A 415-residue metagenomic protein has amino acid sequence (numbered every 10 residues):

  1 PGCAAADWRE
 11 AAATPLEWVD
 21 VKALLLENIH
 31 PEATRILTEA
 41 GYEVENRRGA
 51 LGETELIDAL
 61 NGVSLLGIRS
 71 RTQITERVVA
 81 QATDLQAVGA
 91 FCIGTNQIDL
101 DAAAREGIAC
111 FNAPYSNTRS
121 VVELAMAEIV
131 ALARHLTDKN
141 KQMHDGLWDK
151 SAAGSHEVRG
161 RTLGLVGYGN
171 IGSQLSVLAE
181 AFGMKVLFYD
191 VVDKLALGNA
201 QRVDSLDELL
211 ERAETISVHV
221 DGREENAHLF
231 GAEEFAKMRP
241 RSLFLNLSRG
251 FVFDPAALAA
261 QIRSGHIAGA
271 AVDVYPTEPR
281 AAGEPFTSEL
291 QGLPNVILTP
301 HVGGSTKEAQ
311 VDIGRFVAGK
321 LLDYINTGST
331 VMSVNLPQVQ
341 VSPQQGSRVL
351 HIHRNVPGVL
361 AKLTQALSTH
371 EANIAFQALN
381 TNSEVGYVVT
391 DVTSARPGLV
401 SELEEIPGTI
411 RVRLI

Functional and structural regions predicted by a protein language model:
W8, P15-L16, V21, S151-F244 (+1 more regions): Rossmann-like dinucleotide/phosphate-binding beta-alpha-beta segment
W8, T14-F111, E208-E211, G231-E233 (+2 more regions): An N-terminal-biased, well-structured beta-alpha scaffold segment characteristic of Rossmann-like dinucleotide-binding
E27, P114, R159-E180, H351-L363: Glycine-rich adenosine-cofactor-binding loop
R71, I93, E214, H219-G222 (+2 more regions): Short glycine-/small-residue-rich Rossmann-like dinucleotide-binding loops
E106-T162, Q174-A181, S329-S333: Phosphate-binding beta-alpha-beta segment of Rossmann-like dinucleotide-binding domains, i.e., the NAD(P)
C110-F111, A232, A236, R241-P343 (+4 more regions): Rossmann-like dinucleotide-binding domain for NAD(H)/NADP(H)
V331-I415: A conserved regulatory-domain signal marking ACT and ACT-like small-molecule sensing domains and adjacent regulatory
